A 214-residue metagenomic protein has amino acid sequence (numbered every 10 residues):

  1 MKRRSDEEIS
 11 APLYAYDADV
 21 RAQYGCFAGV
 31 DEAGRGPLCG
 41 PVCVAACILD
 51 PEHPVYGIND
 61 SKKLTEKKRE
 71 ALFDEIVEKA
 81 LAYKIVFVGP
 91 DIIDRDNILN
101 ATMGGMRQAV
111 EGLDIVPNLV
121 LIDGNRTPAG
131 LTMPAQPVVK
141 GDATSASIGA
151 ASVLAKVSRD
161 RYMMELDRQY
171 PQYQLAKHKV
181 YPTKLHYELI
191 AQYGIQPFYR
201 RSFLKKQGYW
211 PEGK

Functional and structural regions predicted by a protein language model:
M1-K214: RNase H-like, Mg2+-dependent phosphodiesterase core, and more generally RNA phosphate-backbone-engaging helix-loop
